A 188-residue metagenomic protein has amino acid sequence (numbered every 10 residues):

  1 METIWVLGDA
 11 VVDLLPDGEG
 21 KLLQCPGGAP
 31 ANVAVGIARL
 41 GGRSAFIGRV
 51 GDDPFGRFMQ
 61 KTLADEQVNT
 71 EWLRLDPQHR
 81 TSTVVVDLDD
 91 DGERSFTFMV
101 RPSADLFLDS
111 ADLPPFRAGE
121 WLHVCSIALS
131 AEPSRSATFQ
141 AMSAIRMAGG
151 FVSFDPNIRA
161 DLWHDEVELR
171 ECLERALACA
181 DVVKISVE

Functional and structural regions predicted by a protein language model:
M1-D17: Positively charged, low-complexity intrinsically disordered leader regions
M1-W5, A64, T70, D90-E188: Ribokinase/PfkB-type carbohydrate-kinase core domain
T3, G18-E93, V100-F107, A111: Substrate-binding N-lobe of the ribokinase-like
D9, D13, N32, D155: Acidic active-site catalytic centers that drive phospho-/nucleotidyl reactions and related ester hydrolyses
D9, G48-D52, N157: Cofactor-binding loop segments of dinucleotide-utilizing enzymes, especially the Rossmann-like FAD- and NAD(P)+-binding
L14, P54, A160: Feature marks short, surface-exposed loop/turn motifs that line or immediately flank catalytic pockets and channel
L15-E19, H123-V124: A short, mixed-charge helix-start or loop-turn motif at secondary-structure junctions
